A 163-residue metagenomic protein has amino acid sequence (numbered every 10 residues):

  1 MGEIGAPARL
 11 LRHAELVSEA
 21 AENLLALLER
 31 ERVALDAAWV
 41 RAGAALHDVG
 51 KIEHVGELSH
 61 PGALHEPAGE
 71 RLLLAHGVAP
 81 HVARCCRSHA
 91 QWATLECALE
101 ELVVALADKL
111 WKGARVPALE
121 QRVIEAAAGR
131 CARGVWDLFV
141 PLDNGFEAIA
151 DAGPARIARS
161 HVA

Functional and structural regions predicted by a protein language model:
G2-I4, V33-G129: Divalent metal-dependent catalytic cores for phosphoryl transfer on phosphate-bearing substrates
G5, R9-E29: A positional/architectural concept
A6, L10, L35, L99 (+1 more regions): Residue-level recognition of alpha-helical structural elements
A26, K112-R115, D151: Charged/polar positions within long, soluble alpha-helices
V135-A163: Charged phosphate-binding loop/patch that engages nucleotide di/tri-phosphates or the phosphate backbone of nucleic
